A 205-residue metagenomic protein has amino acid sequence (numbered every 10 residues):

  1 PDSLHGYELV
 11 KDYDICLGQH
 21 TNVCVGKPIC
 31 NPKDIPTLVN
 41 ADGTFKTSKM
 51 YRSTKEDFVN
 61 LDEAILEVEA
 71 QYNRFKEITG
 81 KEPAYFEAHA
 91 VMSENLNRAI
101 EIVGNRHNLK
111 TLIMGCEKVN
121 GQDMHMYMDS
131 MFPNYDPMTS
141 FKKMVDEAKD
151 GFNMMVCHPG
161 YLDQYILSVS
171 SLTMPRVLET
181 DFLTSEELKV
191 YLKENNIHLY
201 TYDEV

Functional and structural regions predicted by a protein language model:
P1, H20-C24, H89-V91, C116-V119 (+3 more regions): Active-site beta-loop-alpha junctions enriched in small/polar residues
S3-C16, K33-G43, K76-E77, R106 (+1 more regions): Acidic (Asp/Glu)-rich catalytic clusters
D14-H20, P83-E87, K110-L112, F152-V156 (+1 more regions): Structural preference for beta-strand elements that scaffold enzyme active sites
C16-V23, A41-S48, M154-G160: Non-cysteine beta-strand/loop elements that form the S-adenosyl-L-methionine
P28-K33, N97, N134-Y135, Q164-S171: Histidine/acidic-residue-rich catalytic or RNA/ligand-binding cores of hydrolases and nuclease-related proteins
P28-V59, S171-L172: Active-site gating loops and adjacent loop-to-helix segments of metal-dependent hydrolytic enzymes
L61-K142, D146: Catalytic domains of cell-wall/extracellular-matrix polysaccharide-remodeling enzymes, centered on de-N-acetylation
T111, S170-V205: C-terminal domain-boundary segment and adjacent tail
